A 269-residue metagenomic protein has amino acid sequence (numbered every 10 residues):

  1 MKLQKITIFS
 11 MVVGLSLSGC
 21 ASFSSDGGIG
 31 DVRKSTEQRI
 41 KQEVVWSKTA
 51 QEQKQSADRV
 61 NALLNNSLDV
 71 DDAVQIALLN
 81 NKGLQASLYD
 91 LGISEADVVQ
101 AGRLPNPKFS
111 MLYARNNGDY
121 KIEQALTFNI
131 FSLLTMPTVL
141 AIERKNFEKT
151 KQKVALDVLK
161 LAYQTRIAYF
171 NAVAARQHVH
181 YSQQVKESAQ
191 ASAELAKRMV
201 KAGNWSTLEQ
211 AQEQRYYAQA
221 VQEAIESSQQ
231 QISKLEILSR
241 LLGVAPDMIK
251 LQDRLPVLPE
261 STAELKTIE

Functional and structural regions predicted by a protein language model:
K2-I76, Q229-E269: Terminal intrinsically disordered/low-complexity segments used for targeting and assembly
A21, Q152, L156-E269: Periplasmic alpha-helical coiled-coil/stalk elements that build and connect Gram-negative outer-membrane
Q55-N66, V98, P107-T135, V139 (+1 more regions): Small/polar, glycine/serine/threonine/aspartate-rich low-complexity segments that form flexible
L79-A86, G92-P107, Q124-I142, Q152-L159 (+2 more regions): A glycine-/polar-enriched beta->alpha junction
S94, N106-N116, I167, A174 (+1 more regions): Short, glycine/charge-rich beta-strand/loop segments that flank catalytic centers and engage negatively charged groups
